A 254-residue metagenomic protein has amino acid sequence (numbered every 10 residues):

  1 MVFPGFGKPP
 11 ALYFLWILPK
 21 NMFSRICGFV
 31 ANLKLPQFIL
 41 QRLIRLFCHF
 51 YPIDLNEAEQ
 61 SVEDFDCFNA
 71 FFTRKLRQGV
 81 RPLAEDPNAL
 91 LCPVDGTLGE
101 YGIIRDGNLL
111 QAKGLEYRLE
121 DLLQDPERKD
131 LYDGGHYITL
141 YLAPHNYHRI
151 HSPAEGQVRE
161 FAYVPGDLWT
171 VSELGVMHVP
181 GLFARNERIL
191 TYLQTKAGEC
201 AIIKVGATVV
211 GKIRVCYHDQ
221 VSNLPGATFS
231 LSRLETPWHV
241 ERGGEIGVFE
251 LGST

Functional and structural regions predicted by a protein language model:
M1-T254: Contiguous, well-folded functional domains in the mature portion of proteins
